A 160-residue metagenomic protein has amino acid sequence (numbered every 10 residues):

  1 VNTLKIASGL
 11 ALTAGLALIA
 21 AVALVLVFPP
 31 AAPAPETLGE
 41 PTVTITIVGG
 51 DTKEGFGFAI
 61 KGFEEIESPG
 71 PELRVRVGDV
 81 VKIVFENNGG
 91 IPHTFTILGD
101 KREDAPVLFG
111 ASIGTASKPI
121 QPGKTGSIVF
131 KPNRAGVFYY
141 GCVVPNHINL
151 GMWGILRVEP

Functional and structural regions predicted by a protein language model:
V1-T13: N-terminal Sec-pathway targeting helices
L10, A116-P160: Extracellular/periplasmic metallocenter environments
A11-A23: Hydrophobic membrane-insertion alpha-helices, especially the h-region of bacterial N-terminal signal peptides
V27-P41: Ser/Thr/Pro/Gly-rich low-complexity linker/stalk segments immediately outside membranes or between
G39-V80: N-terminal edge beta-strand
I66-G70, S112-A116, T125-S127: Short structured motifs
G78, E86-G90, A135: Short solvent-exposed strand-capping/beta-turn motif centered on an Asx-Ser/Thr pair
N88-P122, I148-I155: Histidine- and aromatic-enriched segments that form or immediately flank copper-ligand environments
